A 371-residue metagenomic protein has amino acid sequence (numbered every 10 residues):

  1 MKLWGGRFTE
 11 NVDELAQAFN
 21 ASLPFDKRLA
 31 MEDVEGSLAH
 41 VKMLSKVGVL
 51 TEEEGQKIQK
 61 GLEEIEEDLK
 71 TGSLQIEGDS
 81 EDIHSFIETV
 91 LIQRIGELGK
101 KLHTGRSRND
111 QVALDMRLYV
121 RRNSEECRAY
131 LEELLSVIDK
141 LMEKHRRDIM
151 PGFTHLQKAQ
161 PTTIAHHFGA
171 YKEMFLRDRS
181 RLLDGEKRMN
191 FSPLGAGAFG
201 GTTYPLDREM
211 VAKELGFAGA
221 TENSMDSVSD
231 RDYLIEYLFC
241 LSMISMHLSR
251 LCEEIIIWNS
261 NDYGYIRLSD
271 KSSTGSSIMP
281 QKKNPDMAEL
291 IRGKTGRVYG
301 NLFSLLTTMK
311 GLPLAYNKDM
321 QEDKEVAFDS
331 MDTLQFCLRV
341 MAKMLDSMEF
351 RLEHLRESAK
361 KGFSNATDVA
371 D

Functional and structural regions predicted by a protein language model:
M1-G201, L206-K213, T274-G275, D286-L290 (+1 more regions): A helix-coil-helix interface module used to build multimeric assemblies and to scaffold catalytic/cofactor sites
M1-G36, E97-L98, Q281-D371: Glycine-rich cofactor/substrate-binding loops
L44-V47, I95, L215, L241 (+2 more regions): Generic structural signal for hydrophobic core residues of well-folded globular domains
I58-L62, N259, D270-S272, A359: A general structural motif at alpha-helix termini
M116, R121, R128, E143 (+4 more regions): Charged, flexible cofactor/metal-binding loops and thiol motifs
